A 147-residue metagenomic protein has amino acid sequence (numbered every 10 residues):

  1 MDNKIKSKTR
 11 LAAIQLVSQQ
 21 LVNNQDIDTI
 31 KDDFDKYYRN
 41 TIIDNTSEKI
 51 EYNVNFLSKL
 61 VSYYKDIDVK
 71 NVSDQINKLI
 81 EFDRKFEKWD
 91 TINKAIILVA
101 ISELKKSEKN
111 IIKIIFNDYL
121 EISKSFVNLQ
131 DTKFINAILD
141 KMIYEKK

Functional and structural regions predicted by a protein language model:
M1-S125, L129-D131, N136-K147: N-terminal interaction/assembly modules
